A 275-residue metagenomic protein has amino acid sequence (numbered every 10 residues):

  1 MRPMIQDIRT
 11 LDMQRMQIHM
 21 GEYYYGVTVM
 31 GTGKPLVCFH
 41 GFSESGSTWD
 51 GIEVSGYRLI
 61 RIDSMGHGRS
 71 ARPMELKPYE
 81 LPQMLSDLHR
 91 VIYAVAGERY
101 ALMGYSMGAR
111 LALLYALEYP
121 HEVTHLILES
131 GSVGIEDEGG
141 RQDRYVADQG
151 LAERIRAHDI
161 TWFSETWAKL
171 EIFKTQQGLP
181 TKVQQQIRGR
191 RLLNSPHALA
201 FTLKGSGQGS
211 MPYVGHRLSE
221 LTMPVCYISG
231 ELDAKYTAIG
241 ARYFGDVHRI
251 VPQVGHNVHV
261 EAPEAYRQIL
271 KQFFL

Functional and structural regions predicted by a protein language model:
M1-L36, Y57, A96-G97, L275: Alpha/beta-hydrolase fold catalytic core
Y23-R72: Conserved HGGG/HGGXW glycine-rich cap/lid loop of the alpha/beta-hydrolase fold
I60-M103, Q268: Active-site loop/oxyanion-hole signature of alpha/beta-hydrolase fold enzymes
G104-G108, A112: Gly/Ala-rich beta-loop-alpha elbow adjacent to hydrolase catalytic centers
L117, T124-R156: Flexible "cap/lid" loop of the alpha/beta hydrolase fold
R190-A241: Conserved serine/cysteine hydrolase catalytic core
F244-N257: Catalytic histidine neighborhood in serine/cysteine hydrolases with alpha/beta-hydrolase-type architecture
V254-R267: Catalytic histidine-centered segment of alpha/beta-hydrolase-like enzymes
